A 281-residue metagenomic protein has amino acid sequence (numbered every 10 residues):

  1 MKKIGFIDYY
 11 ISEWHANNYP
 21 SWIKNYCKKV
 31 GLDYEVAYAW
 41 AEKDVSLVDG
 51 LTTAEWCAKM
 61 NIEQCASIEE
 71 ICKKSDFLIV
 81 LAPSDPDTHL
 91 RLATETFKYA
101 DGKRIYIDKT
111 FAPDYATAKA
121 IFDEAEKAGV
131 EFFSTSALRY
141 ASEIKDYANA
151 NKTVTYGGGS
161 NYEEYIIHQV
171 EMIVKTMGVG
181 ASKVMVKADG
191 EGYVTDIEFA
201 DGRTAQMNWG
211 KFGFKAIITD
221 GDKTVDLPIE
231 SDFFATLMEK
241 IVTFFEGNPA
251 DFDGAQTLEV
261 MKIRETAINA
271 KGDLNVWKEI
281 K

Functional and structural regions predicted by a protein language model:
M1-C57: N-terminal Rossmann-like dinucleotide-binding module
K2-K3, K103, N151: Nucleotide donor/acceptor-binding cores
N25-Y26, W40-E42, L47, E55-K59 (+4 more regions): C-terminal helix-rich "cap/oligomerization" subdomain common to oxidoreductases
I68-K73, E95, D146-Y147: Short amphipathic alpha-helix with an adjacent loop that forms part of the alpha/beta core around
F77-V80, L90-S134: Beta-strand-loop-alpha-helix segment that lines the small-molecule cofactor/substrate pocket of alpha/beta enzymes
F133-S136, S142-K152: Rossmann-like NAD(P)H-binding beta-loop-alpha module
K152-G213, A255-K262: Rossmann-like dinucleotide-binding domain that binds NAD(P)(H)
N208-P249: Interdomain hinge/lid region at the active-site interface of Rossmann-like NAD(P)-dependent oxidoreductases
